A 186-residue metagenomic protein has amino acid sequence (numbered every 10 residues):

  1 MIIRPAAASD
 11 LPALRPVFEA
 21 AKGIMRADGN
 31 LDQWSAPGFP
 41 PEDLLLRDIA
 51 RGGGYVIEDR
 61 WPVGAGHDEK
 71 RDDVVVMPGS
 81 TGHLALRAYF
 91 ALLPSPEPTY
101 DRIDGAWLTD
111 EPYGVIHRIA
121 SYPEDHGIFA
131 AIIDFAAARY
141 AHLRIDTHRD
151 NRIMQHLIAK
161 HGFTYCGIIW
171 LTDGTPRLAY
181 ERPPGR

Functional and structural regions predicted by a protein language model:
I2-P16: A short beta-loop-alpha structural element at the N-terminal edge of CoA-dependent acyl/N-acetyltransferase catalytic
K22-D43: Conserved GNAT-fold acetyl-CoA-binding loop/helix
E42-V56, R60, P96-E97: A short helix-loop-beta-strand connector motif used in the catalytic cores of GNAT acetyltransferases and, in some
R51-A91: Conserved beta-hairpin
S80-L84, A91-E124: Conserved acyl-donor/pantetheine-binding loop and adjacent beta-alpha core of acyl/acetyltransferases and related
S121-A138, H156-K160: Conserved acetyl-CoA-binding loop-helix of GNAT-fold acetyltransferases
A130, D150-G167, T175: Conserved active-site alpha-helix within GNAT-family acetyltransferase domains
A138-D150: Conserved GNAT acetyl-CoA-binding A-motif
